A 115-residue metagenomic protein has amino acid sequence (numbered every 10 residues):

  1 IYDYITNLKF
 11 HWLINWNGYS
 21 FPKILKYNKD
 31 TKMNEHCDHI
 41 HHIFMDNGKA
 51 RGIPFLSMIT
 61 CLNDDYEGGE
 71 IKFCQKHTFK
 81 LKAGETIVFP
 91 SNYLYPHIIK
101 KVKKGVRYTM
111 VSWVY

Functional and structural regions predicted by a protein language model:
I1-T86, L94-Y115: Fe(II)/2-oxoglutarate oxygenase catalytic core
